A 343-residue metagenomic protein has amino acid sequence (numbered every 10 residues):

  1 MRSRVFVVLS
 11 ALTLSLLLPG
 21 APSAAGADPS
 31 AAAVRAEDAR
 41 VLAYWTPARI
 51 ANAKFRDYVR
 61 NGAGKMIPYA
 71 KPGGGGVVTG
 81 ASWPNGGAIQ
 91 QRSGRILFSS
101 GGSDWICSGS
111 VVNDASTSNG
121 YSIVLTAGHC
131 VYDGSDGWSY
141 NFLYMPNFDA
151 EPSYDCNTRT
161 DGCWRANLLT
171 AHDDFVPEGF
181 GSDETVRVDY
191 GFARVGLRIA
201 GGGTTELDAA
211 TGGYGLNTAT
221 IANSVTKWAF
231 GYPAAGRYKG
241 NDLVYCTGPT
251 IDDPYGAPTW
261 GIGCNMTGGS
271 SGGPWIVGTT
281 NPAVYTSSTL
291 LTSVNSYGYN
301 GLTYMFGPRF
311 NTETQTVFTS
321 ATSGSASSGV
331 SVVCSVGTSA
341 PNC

Functional and structural regions predicted by a protein language model:
M1-A27: Secretory targeting and sorting signals
A24-S118, S328-C343: Protease-domain processing segments flanking chymotrypsin-fold serine proteases, especially trypsin-like
T46, I96, G109, T126 (+5 more regions): Terminal peptide-recognition signature
V77-W105, V112-A115, G137-G201: Conserved catalytic-core segment of clan PA serine endopeptidases
G101-D104, S116-S118, H129-D133, D149-P152 (+5 more regions): Solvent-exposed loop/turn segments at secondary-structure junctions within structured extracellular/periplasmic domains
E184-G263: Chymotrypsin/trypsin-fold serine protease catalytic domain
N265-V294: Catalytic nucleophile loop of clan PA
L291-C343: C-terminal cap/linker of serine protease catalytic domains
